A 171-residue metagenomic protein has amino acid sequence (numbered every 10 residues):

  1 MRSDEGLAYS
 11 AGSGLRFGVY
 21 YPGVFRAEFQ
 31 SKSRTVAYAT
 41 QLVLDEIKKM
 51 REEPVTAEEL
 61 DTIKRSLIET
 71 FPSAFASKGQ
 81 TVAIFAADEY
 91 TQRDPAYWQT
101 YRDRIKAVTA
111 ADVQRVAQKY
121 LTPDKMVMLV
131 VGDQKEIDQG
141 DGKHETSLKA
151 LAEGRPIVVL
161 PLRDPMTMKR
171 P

Functional and structural regions predicted by a protein language model:
R2-A107, P123-V131, Q139-G142: M16 family metallopeptidases and their MPP-like homologs
A110-P171: Proteolytic maturation boundary segments
